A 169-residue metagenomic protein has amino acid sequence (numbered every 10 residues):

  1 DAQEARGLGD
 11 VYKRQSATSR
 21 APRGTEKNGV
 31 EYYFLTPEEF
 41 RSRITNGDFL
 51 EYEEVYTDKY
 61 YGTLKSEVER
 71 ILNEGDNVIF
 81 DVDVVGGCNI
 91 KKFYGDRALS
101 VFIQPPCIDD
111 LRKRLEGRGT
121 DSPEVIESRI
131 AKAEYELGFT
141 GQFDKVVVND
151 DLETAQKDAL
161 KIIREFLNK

Functional and structural regions predicted by a protein language model:
D1-Y12: Single conserved hydrophobic/aromatic residue that forms the stacking wall/gate of nucleotide- or nucleobase-binding
K13, F40, I79, A133 (+1 more regions): Residue-level signature of catalytic and energy-coupling elements of molecular machines, predominantly ATP/GTP-dependent
R14, Y33, L99-V101, K145-V147: Hydrophobic/aromatic beta-strand patches that form the interior of the parallel beta-sheet core in alpha/beta enzyme
T18-P22, V84-G86, P105-D110, L152-T154: Conserved nucleotide-binding/hydrolysis micro-motifs of P-loop NTPases
T18-V78, V85-C88: ATP-dependent small-molecule kinase phosphotransfer cores that center on conserved nucleotide phosphate-binding segments
L50-V55, R118-E124: Flexible beta-alpha connector loops of hexameric P-loop NTPases
I79-D83, F93-G117: Conserved phosphate-donor/acceptor-positioning beta-strand/loop module used by diverse small-molecule
K113, G117-D121, Y135-K169: NTP-dependent small-molecule kinase module
